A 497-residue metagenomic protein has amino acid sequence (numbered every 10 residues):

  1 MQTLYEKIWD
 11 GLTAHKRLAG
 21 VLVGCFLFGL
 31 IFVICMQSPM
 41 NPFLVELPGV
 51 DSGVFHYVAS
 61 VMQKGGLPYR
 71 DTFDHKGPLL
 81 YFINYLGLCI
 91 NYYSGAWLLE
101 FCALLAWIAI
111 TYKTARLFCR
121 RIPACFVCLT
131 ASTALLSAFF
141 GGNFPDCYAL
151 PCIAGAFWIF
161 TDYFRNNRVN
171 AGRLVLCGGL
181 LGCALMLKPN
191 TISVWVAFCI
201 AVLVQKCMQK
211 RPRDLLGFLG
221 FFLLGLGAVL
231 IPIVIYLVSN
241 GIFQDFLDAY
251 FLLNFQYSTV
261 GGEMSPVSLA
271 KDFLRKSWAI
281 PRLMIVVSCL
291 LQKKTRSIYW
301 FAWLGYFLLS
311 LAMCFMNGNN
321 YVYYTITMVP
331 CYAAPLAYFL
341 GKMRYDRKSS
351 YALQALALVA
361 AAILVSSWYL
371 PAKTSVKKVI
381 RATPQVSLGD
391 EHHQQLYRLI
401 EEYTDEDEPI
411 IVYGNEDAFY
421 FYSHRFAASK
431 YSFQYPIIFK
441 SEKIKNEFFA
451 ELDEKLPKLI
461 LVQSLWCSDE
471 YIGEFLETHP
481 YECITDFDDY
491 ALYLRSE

Functional and structural regions predicted by a protein language model:
P78, F82, I90-A106: Loop-to-helix entry region of an early transmembrane alpha helix in multi-pass inner-membrane enzymes
C102-A134, L150-P151, R168: Transmembrane-helix signature of polytopic, membrane-embedded enzymes that assemble or transfer cell-envelope glycans
F139-A149, Y321: Short acidic/glycine- and proline-prone juxtamembrane loop motifs at membrane-interface regions of multi-pass membrane
A149-N167, R173-L181, C199-L203, Y332-P335: Specific aromatic-rich, kink-prone transmembrane helix
G172-P189, W195-I200, A228, F307-M316: Membrane-interface alpha helices of multi-pass inner-membrane proteins
S193, L311-M313, N317-Q354: Hydrophobic/aromatic-rich transmembrane helices and adjacent perimembrane loops
V196, I200, K377, V386-I438 (+2 more regions): Short periplasmic/luminal acceptor-recognition loop of GT-C membrane glycosyltransferases, typified by
R275-W300, L304-L308, L336: Hydrophobic, aromatic-rich transmembrane alpha-helices and their immediate juxtamembrane boundary segments
